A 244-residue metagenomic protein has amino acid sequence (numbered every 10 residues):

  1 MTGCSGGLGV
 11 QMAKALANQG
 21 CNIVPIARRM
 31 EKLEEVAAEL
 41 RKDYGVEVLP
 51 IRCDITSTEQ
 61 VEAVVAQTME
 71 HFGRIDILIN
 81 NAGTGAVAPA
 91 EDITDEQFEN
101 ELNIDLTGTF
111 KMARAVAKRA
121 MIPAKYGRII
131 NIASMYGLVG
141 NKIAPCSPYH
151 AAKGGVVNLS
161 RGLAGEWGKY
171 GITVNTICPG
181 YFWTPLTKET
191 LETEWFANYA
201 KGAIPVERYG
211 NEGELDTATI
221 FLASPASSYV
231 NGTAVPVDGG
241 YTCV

Functional and structural regions predicted by a protein language model:
S5-G6: Conserved glycine-rich cofactor-binding loop
Q19-E35: Conserved glycine-rich Rossmann-like NAD(P)H-binding loop of the short-chain dehydrogenase/reductase
I79, G168, T173, V230-G232: Short, small/polar-rich loop/turn modules that mediate ligand/substrate recognition or access, typified
P89-A90, T94-L102, A200: Substrate-binding pocket helix/loop in short-chain dehydrogenase/reductase
A113, A152, S160: Active-site helix of classical SDR
K118-R119, G165-K169, S228: Alpha-helical segment proximal to the catalytic Tyr-Lys
S134: Residue(s) in the substrate-gating loop at a strand-loop-helix junction that position the organic substrate next
